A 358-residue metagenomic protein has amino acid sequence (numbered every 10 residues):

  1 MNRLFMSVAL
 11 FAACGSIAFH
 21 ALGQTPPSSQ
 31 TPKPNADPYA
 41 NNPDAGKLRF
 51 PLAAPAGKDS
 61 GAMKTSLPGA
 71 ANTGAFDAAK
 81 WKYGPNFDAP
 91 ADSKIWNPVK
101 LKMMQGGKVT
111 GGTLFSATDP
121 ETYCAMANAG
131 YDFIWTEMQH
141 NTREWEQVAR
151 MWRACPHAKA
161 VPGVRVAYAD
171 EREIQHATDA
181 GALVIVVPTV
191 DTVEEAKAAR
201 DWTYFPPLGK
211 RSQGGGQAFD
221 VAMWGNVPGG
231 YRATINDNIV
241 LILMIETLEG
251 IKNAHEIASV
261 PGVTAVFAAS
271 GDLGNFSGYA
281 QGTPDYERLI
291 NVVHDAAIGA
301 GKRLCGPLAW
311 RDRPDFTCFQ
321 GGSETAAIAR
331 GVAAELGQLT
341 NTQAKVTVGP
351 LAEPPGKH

Functional and structural regions predicted by a protein language model:
G46-G57, G61-T113, G225-D237: N-terminal amphipathic alpha-helix/helix-capping segment at the start of soluble metabolic enzymes
Q105-P120, G163-A167, I239-K252: Active-site mouth loops of central-metabolism enzymes
G112, E137, I185, A199 (+3 more regions): Conserved, mostly hydrophobic/aromatic
L114-N128, Y168-H176, E249-V260, L308-W310: Short, acidic/polar
W145-E171, Q175, T203-L208, T234-N236 (+1 more regions): Alpha-helix-loop-beta-strand connector modules within alpha/beta enzyme cores
M151, V193-L208, T325-G349: C-terminal helical cap(s) of enzyme catalytic domains, especially alpha/beta-barrels
R172, V184-V260: Conserved anion-binding
V184-A198, V266-F276, T317-L336: Glycine-rich phosphate-binding active-site loops on the catalytic face of alpha/beta enzymes
